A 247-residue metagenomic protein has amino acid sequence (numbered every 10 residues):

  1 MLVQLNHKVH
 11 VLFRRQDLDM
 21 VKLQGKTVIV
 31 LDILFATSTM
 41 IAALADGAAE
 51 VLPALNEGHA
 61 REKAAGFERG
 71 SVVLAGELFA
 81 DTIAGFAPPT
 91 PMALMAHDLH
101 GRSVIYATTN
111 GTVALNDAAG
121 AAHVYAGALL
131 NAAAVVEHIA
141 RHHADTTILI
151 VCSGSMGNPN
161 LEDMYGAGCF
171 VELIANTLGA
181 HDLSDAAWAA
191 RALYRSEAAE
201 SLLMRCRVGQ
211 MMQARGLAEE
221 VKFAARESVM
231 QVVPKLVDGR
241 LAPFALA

Functional and structural regions predicted by a protein language model:
M1-L12: N- or domain-start disorder-to-order transition segments that initiate the globular core
V9-H10, K26-I29, A49-L52, G70-L74 (+5 more regions): Structural motif
Q16-M20, V28-A42: Short acidic, Gly/Ser-rich segments with clustered Asp/Glu that frequently serve as metal-coordination loops in enzyme
K26-T27, S153-P159: A short glycine/serine-rich beta->alpha loop
T39-D46, K63-A64: Short active-site loop/helix that positions an aromatic residue
L52-D145: Acidic/Gly/His-enriched mid-domain segments of enzyme catalytic cores or analogous surface patches that mediate
G85-H123, E137, L161-A247: Long, charged alpha-helical interface segments
L149-S155, L178: Glycine-rich anion-binding loop/nest that anchors nucleotide
